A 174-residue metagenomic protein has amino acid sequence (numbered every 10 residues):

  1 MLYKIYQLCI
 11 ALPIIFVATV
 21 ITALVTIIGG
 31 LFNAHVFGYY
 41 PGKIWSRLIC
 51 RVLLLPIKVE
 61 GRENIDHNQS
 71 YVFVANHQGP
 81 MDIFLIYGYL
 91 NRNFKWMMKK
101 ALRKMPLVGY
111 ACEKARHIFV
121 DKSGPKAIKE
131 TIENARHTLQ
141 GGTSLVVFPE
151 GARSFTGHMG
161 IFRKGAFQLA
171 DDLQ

Functional and structural regions predicted by a protein language model:
M1-K58, Y110-A111: A transmembrane-helix-recognition feature enriched in membrane-embedded lipid enzymes and envelope glyco-/phospholipid
P56-Q174: Soluble catalytic domains of membrane acyltransferases
